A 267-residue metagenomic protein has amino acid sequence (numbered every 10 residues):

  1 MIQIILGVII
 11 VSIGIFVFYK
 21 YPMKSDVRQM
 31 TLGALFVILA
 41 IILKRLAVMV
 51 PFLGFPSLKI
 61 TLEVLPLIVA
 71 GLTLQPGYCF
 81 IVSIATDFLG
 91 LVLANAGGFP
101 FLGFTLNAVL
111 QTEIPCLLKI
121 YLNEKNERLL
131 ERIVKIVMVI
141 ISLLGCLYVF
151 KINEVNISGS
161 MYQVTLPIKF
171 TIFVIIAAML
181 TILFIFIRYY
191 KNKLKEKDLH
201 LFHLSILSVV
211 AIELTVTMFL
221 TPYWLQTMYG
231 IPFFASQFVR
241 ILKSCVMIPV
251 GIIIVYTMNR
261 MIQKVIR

Functional and structural regions predicted by a protein language model:
M1-R267: Loop-helix junctions at membrane interfaces
